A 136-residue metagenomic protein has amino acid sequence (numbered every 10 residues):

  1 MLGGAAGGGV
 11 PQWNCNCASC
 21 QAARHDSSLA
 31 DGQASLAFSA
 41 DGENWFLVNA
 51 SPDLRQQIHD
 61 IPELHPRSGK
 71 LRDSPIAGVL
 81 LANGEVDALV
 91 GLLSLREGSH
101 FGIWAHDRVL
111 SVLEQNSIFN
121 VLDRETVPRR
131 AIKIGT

Functional and structural regions predicted by a protein language model:
M1-T136: Binuclear metal-dependent hydrolase catalytic cores
